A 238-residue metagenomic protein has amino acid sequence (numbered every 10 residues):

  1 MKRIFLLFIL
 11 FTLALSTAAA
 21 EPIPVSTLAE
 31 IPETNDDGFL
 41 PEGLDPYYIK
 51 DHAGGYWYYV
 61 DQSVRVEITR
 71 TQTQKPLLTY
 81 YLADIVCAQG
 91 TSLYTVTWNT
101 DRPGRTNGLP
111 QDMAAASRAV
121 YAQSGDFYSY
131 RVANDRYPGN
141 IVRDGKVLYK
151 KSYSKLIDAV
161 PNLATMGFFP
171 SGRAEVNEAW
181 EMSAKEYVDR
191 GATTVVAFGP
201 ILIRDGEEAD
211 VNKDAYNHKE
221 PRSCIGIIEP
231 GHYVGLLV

Functional and structural regions predicted by a protein language model:
R3-A20: Sec-dependent N-terminal signal peptides of Gram-positive bacterial secreted proteins and lipoproteins
E21-A159, T165, E175: Zymogen propeptides
P76, A114-A116, D158-V160, F169 (+2 more regions): Extracellular/periplasmic catalytic domains that process cell-envelope and extracellular macromolecules
V86-Q89, Y130-R131, G167-R173, D205-G206 (+1 more regions): Short acidic-glycine loop/turn motifs at beta-strand connectors
T97-G104, W180-K185, V238: Short, solvent-exposed aromatic-acidic interface loops
F127-R131, M182, Y216, P221: Solvent-exposed loop/turn segments at secondary-structure junctions within structured extracellular/periplasmic domains
Y153-I201, G206, N212-K213: A substrate-binding/cap region within the structured catalytic cores of diverse enzymes
T193-G199, I203-V238: Domain-core and long-helix interface of multi-subunit machines
